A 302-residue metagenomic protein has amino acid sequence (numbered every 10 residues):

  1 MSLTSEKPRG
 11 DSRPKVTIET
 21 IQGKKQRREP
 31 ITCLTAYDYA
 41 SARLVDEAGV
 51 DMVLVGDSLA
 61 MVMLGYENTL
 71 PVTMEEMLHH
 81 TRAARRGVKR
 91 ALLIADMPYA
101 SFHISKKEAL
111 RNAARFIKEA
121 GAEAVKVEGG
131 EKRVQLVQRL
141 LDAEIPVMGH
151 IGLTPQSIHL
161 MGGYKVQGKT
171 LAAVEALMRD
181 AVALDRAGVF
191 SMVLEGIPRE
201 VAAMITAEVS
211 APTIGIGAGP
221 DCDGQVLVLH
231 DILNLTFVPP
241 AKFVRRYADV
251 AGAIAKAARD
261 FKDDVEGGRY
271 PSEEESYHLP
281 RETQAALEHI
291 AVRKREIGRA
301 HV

Functional and structural regions predicted by a protein language model:
S2-A248, G252-R299: Alpha/beta enzyme core
